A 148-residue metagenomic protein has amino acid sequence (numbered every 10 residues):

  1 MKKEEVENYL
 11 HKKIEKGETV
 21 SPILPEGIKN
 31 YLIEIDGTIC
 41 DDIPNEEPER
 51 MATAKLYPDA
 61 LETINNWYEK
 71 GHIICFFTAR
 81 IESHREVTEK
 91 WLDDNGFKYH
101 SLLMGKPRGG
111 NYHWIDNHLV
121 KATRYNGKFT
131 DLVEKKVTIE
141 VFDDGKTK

Functional and structural regions predicted by a protein language model:
M1-K148: HAD-like aspartate-dependent phosphatase fold
